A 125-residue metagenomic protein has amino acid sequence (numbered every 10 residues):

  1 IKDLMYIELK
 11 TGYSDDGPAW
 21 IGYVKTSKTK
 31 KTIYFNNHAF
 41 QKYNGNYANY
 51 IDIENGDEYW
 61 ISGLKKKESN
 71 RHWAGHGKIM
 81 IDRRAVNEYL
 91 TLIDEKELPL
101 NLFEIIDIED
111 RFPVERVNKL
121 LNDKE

Functional and structural regions predicted by a protein language model:
I1-Y23, T32, N37-E125: Mixed-charge, low-complexity intrinsically disordered regions
